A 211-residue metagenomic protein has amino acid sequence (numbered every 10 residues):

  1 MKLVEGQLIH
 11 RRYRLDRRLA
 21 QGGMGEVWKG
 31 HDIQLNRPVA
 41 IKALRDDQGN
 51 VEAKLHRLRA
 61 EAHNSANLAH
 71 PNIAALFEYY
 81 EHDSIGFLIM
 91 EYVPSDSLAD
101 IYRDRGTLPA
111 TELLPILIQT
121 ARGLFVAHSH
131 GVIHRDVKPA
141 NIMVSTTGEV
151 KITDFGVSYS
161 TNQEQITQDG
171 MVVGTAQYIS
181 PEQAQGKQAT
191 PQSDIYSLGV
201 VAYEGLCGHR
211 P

Functional and structural regions predicted by a protein language model:
L15-G22, V27: Protein kinase glycine-rich loop
A43-N67: AlphaC helix of the eukaryotic protein kinase fold
Y79: Activation-segment/catalytic-loop signature of the eukaryotic protein kinase fold
D83-S97, I101: Conserved short submotifs of the Hanks-type protein kinase catalytic core that shape the nucleotide-binding pocket
I116-L117: Activation segment signature within eukaryotic-like protein kinase domains
T120-V132: Protein kinase catalytic-loop region centered on the HRD/HxD motif
D194: Conserved catalytic-loop aspartate of Hanks-type protein kinases
